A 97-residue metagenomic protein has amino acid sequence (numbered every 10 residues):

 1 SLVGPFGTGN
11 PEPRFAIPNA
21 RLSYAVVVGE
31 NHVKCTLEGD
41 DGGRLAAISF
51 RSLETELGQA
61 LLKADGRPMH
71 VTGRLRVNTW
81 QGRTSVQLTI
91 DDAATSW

Functional and structural regions predicted by a protein language model:
S1-W97: Acidic, two-metal ion nucleic-acid-processing modules in DNA metabolism proteins
